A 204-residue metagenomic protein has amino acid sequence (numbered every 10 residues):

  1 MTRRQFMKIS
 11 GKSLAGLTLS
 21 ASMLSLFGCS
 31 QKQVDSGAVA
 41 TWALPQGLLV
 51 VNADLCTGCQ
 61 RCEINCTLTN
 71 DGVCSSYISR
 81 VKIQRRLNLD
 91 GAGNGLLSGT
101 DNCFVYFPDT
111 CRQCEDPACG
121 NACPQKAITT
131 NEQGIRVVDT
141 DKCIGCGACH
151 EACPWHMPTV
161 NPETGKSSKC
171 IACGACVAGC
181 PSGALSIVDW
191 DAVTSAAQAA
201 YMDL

Functional and structural regions predicted by a protein language model:
M1-A21: N-terminal secretory signal peptides and thylakoid transit peptides that target proteins across membranes
A21-N65, A199, D203-L204: C-terminal segment of N-terminal export signals and the immediately downstream linker at the start of the mature
K32-V34, R61-I83, D116-K142, A148-S168 (+1 more regions): Iron-sulfur cluster-binding cysteine motifs and their immediate structural context in ferredoxin-like electron-transfer
T41-D54, L96-D101, F107-R112, W155-N161: Short, intrinsically disordered, charge-biased short linear motifs at domain edges
S79-P117: Mid-chain, structured segments of secreted extracytoplasmic proteins
C111, C143, C170: Short cysteine-rich clusters marking metal-coordination/redox-active sites
V188-L204: Primarily the internal scaffold of c-type cytochrome electron-transfer domains, especially repeated/multiheme c-type
